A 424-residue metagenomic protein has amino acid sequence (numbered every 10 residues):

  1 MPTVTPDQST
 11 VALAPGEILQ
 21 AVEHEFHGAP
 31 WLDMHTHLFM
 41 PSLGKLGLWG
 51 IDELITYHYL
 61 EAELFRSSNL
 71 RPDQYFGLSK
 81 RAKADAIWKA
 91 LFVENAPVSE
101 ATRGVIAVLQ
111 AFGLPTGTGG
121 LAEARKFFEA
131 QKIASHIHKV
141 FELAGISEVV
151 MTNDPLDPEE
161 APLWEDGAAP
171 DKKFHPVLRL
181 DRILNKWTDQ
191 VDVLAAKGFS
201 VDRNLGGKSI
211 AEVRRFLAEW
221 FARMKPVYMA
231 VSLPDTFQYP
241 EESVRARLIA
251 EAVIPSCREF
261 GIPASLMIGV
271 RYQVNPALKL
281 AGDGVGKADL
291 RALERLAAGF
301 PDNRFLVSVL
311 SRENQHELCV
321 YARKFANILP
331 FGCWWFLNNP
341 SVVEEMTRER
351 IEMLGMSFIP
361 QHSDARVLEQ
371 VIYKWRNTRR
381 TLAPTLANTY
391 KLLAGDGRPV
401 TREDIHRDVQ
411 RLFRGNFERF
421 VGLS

Functional and structural regions predicted by a protein language model:
P2-F260, N303, C319-S424: Metal-cofactor-binding active-site regions of metalloenzymes
H35-H37, M267, V309: Histidine-centered active-site/metal-ligand motif
P234-E294: Acidic, glycine-rich loop-and-beta core segments that form the ion-binding/anion-interacting portion of active sites
R271, N275-G282, G286-C333: Active-site-proximal binding-pocket segments
